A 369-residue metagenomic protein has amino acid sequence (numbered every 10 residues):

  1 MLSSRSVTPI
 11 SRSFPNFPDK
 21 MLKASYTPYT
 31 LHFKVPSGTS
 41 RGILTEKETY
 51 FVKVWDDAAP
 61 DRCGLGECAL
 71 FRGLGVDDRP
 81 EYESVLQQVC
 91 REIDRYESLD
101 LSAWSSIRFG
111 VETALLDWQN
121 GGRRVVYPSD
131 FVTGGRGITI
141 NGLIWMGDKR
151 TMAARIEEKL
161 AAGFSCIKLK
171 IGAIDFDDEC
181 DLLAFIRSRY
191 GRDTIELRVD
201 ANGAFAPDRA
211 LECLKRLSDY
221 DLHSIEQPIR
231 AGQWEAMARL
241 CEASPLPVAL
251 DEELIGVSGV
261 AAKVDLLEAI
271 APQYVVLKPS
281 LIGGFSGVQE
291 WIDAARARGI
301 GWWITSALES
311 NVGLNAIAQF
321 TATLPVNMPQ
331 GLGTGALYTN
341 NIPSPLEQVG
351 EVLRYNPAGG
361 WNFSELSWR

Functional and structural regions predicted by a protein language model:
F14-L197, N202-A204, L211, K215-S218 (+1 more regions): N-terminal capping/lid subdomain adjacent to the active-site entrance of alpha/beta enzymes
Q88-E92, W118, R298, F320-N327: Change "in soluble alpha/beta enzymes" to "in soluble alpha/beta proteins
F131, T305-R369: Active-site pocket-lining/capping segments in soluble small-molecule metabolic enzymes
I174-N315, Q319, Y338-V349: Catalytic core of soluble alpha/beta enzymes
